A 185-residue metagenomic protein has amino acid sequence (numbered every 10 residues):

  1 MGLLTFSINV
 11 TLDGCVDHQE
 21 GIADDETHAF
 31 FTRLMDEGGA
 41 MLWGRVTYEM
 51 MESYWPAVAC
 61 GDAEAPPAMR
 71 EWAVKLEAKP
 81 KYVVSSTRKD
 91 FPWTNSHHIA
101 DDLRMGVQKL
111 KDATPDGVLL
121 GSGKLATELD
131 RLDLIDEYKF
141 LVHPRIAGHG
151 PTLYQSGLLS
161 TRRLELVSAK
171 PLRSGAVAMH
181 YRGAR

Functional and structural regions predicted by a protein language model:
M1-R185: Enzymes that bind and transform nitrogen-containing heteroaromatic metabolites
